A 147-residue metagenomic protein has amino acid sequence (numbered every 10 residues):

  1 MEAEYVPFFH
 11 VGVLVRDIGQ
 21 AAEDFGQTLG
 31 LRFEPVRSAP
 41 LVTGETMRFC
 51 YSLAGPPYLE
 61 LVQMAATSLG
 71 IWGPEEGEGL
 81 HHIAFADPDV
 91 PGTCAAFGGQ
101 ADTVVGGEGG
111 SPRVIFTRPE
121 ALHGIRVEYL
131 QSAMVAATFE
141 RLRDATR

Functional and structural regions predicted by a protein language model:
M1-A22, E78-F85, R141-R147: N-terminal beta-strand motif that seeds the catalytic metal site of vicinal oxygen chelate
M1-E2, C50-Y51, A95-R147: Vicinal oxygen chelate
R16-E23, Q27, L53-P57, E75-A121: Vicinal oxygen chelate
G30-A54: N-terminal strand-loop-strand beta-hairpin
V36-S38, T67-I71: A short, acidic/glycine-rich surface segment
P56-S68, Y129-M134: Amphipathic N-proximal alpha-helical interface segments
G70-E75, A137-R141: A short, polar/proline- and glycine-enriched secondary-structure boundary/capping micro-motif
